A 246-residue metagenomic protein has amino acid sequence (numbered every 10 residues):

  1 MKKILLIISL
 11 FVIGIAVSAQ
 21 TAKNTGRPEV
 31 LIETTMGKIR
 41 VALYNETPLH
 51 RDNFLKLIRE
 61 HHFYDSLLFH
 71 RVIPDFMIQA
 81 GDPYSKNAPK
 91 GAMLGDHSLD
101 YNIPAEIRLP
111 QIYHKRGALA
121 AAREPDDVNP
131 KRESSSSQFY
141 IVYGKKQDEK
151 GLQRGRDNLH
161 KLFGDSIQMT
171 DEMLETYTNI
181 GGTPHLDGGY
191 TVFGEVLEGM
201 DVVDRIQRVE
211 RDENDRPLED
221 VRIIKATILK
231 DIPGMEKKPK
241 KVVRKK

Functional and structural regions predicted by a protein language model:
M1-I4: Positively charged n-region of N-terminal signal peptides that target proteins for export
I8-S9, S85: A periodicity- and composition-biased signal for non-globular, repetitive helical segments
S9-S18: Hydrophobic h-region of N-terminal signal peptides that target proteins for export in Gram-negative bacteria
V17-K246: Cyclophilin-like peptidyl-prolyl cis-trans isomerases
